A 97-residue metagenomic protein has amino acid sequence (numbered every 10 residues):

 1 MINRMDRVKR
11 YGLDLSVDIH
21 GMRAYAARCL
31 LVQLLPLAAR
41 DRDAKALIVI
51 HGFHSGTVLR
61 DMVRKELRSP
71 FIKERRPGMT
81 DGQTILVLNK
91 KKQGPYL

Functional and structural regions predicted by a protein language model:
M1-L97: Long, charged, low-complexity intrinsically disordered regions
